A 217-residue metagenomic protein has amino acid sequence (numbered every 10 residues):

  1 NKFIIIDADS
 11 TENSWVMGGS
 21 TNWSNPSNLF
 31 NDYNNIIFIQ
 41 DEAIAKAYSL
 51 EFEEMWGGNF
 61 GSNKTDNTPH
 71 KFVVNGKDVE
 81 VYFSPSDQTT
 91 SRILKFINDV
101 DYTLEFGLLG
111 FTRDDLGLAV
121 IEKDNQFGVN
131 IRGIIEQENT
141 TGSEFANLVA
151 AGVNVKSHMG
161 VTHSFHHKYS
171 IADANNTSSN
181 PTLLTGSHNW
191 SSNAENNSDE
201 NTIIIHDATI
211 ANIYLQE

Functional and structural regions predicted by a protein language model:
N1, I5-E217: Charged, low-complexity intrinsically disordered terminal segments
